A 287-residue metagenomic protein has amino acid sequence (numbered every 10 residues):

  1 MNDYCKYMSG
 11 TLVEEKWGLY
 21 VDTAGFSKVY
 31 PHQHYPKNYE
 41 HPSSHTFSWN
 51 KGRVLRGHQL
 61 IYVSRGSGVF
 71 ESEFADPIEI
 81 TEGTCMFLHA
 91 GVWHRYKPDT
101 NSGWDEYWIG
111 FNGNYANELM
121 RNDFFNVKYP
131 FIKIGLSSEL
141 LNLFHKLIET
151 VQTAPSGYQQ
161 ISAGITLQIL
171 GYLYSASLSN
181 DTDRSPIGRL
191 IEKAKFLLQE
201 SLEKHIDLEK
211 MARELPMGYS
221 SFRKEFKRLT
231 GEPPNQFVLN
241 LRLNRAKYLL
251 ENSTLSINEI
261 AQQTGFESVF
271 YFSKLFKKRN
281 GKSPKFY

Functional and structural regions predicted by a protein language model:
M1-E71, P77-I78, T100: Generic protein-terminus/edge-of-domain signal
G57, I187, I191-K195, L239-L243 (+1 more regions): Short, leucine-enriched amphipathic alpha-helices that occur as contiguous helical runs
F74-H89: Short acidic-glycine-tyrosine-enriched beta hairpin
G91-Y115: Ligand-binding loop in jelly-roll beta-barrel domains
G110-E118, I134-E200, S221: An amphipathic alpha-helical interaction segment
M120-V127: Acidic/polar active-site rim loop that often engages polyanionic ligands
L197-Q199, K204-L243, L255, E259-Y287: Basic/polar phosphate-binding segments, predominantly the helix-turn-helix DNA-binding elements of transcriptional
